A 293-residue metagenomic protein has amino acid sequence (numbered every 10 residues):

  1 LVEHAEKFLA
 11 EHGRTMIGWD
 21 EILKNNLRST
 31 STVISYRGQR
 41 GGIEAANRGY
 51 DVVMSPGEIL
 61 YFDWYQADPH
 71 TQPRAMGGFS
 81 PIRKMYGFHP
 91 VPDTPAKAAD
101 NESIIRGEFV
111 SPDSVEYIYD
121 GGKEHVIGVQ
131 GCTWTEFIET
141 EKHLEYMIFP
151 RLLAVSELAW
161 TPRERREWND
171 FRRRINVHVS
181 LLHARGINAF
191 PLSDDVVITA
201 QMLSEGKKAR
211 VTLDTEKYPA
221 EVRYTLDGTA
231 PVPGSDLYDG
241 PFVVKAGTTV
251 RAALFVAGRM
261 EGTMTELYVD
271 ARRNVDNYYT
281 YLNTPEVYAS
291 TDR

Functional and structural regions predicted by a protein language model:
L1-Y50: Active-site neighborhood of glycoside hydrolase catalytic domains
L9, V33, L152, Y224 (+1 more regions): Hydrophobic, well-ordered secondary-structure elements that form the walls of internal hydrophobic environments
A10-D20, V52-P56, P162-W168, F190-P191 (+1 more regions): Acidic/polar loop patches that form or flank catalytic/metal-binding clefts of enzymes that bind anionic ligands
I17-E21, I34-Y36, V53-S55, C132 (+2 more regions): Generic beta-strand/beta-sheet core signal
D20-T30, Y61-Y65, Y86-P92, G128-T135: Active-site clefts of carbohydrate-active enzymes
L27, D63-T71, E141-E145: Histidine/acidic-residue-rich catalytic or RNA/ligand-binding cores of hydrolases and nuclease-related proteins
Q72-K207, E216-A220: Substrate-binding clefts and catalytic carboxylate motifs of secreted carbohydrate-active enzymes
R166-R293: Short, compositionally stereotyped local motifs that mark structural "simplifiers"
